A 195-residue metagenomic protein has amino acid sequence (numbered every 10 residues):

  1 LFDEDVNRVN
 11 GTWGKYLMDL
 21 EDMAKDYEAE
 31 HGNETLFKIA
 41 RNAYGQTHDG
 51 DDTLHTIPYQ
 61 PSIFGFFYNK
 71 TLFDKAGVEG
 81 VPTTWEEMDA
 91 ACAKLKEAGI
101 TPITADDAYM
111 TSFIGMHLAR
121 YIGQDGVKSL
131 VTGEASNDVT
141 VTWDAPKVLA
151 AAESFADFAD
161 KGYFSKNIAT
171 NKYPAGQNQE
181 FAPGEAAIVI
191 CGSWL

Functional and structural regions predicted by a protein language model:
L1, L72-F73, A90-E97, A175-V189: Short helices/loops that flank or line small-molecule/ion binding pockets
E4-F64: Hinge/lid segment of periplasmic solute-binding proteins
E4-R8, S62-G65, L72-F73, A108-T111 (+1 more regions): Solvent-exposed loop/turn segments at secondary-structure junctions within structured extracellular/periplasmic domains
V6-V9, R120, E153-L195: Extracytoplasmic/periplasmic substrate-binding proteins
E21-I39, I122-A150: Short, solvent-exposed loop/beta-turn-alpha elements that line the ligand-binding surface or hinge of extracytoplasmic
D51-T56, E97-D107: Bilobed periplasmic-binding protein-like "clamshell/Venus-flytrap" ligand-binding domains
T71-V81, Y163: Aromatic-glycine-rich donor-binding/catalytic loop that engages nucleotide-sugar donors across glycosyltransferases
C92-K94, G133-A169: Glycine-centered hinge/linker elements that transmit conformational signals in sensory and ligand-binding systems
